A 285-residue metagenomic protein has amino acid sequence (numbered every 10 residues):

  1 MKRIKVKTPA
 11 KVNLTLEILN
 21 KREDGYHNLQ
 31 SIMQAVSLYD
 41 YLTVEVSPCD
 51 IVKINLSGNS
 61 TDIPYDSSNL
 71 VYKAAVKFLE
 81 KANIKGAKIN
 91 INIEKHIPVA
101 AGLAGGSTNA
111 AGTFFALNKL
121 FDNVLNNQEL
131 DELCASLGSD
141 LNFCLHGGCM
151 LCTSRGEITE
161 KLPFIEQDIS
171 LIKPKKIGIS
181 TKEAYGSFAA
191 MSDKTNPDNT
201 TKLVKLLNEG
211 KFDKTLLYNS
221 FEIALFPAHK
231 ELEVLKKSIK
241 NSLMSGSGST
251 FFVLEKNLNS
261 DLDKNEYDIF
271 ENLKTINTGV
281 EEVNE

Functional and structural regions predicted by a protein language model:
M1-A101, N118-Q128, P163-F164: ATP-binding N-lobe of GHMP and related small-molecule kinases
K7, N92-E94, L145, T153 (+2 more regions): Short beta-strand segments
P9, K88, G147, M244-S249: Short Gly/Ser/Thr- and Asp/Glu-enriched loop/turn motifs at secondary-structure junctions
L14, L42-V44, V71, G106 (+5 more regions): Residue-level signal for inorganic ion chemistry
I18, V46, K173-P174, V253-N257: Short beta-strand-to-loop capping motifs
A87, F114-L151: Contiguous, small/hydrophobic- and glycine-enriched helical/loop subdomains that border and often "cap" functional
N92-F121, S139, N241-E255: Glycine/serine-rich anion-binding loops at beta->alpha junctions that coordinate negatively charged ligand groups
H146, L151-N241, K256-E285: Conserved, helical-rich catalytic subdomain that frames metal- and/or nucleotide-binding sites in enzyme alpha/beta
